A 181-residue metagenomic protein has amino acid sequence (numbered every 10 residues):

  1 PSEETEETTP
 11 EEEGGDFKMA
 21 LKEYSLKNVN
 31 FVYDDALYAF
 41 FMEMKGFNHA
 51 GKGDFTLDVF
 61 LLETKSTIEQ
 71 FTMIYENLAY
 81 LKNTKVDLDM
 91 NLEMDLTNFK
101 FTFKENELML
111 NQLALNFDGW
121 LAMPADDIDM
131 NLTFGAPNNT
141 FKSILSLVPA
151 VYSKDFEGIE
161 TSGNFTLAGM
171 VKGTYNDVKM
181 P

Functional and structural regions predicted by a protein language model:
P1-S2, Y80-N83, M123, V148-Y152: Flexible, surface-exposed loop regions and adjacent strand-edge segments of Gram-negative outer-membrane beta-barrel
E6-M19, Y33-D35, M44-V59, N77-L78 (+5 more regions): Extended lipid/amphipathic-ligand handling interfaces
K27-N30, I68-F71, D95-K100, I144-Y152 (+1 more regions): Flexible, solvent-exposed coil segments and beta strand-coil junctions, predominantly the extracellular/periplasmic
N30, Q70-T72, M123, A136-T140: Transmembrane beta-strands of outer-membrane beta-barrel pores
F40, Q70, M109-L110, M123-P124: Short, surface-exposed beta-strand-loop junctions and turns on beta-sheet-rich folds
H49, T64-S66: Polar/charged side chains located within well-ordered beta-strands of beta-rich proteins
T72-L81: C-terminal beta-barrel architecture of Gram-negative outer-membrane proteins
